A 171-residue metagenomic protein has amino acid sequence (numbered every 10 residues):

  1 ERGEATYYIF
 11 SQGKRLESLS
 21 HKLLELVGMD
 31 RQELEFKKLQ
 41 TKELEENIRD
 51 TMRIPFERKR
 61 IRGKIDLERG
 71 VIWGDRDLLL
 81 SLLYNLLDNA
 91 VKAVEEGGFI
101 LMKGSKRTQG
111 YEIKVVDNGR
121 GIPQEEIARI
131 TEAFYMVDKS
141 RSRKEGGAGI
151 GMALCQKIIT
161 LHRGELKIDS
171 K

Functional and structural regions predicted by a protein language model:
Y8-L16: Short alpha-helical segment of the dimerization/phosphotransfer core of two-component systems
D30-F36, L67, V71-G74: Conserved micro-motifs of the catalytic ATP-binding
P55-K64: Short conserved segments within the C-terminal catalytic ATPase subdomain
A90-V91: Short helix-loop "hinge" at the ATP-lid/N-box region of the Bergerat-fold HATPase_c
D117: Acidic ATP/Mg2+-coordinating residue in the GHKL
I122-F134: Short conserved segment of the HATPase_c
